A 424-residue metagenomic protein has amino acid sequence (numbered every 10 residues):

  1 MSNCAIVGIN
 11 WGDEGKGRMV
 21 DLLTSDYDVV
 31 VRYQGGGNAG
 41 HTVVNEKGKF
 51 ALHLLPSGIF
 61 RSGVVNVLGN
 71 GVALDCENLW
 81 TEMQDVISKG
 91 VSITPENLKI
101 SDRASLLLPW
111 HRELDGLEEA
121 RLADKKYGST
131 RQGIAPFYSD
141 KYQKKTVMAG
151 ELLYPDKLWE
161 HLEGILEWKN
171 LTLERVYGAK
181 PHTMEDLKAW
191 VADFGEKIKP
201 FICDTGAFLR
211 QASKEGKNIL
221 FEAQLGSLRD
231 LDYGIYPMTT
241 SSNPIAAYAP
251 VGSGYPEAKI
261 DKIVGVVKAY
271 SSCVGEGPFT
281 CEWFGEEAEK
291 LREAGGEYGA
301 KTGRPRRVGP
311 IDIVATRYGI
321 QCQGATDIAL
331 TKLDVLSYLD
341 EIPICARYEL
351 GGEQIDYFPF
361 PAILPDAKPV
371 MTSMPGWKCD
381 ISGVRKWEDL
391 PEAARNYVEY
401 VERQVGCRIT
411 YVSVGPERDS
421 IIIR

Functional and structural regions predicted by a protein language model:
M1-R424: Non-transmembrane, aqueous-exposed alpha-helical and coiled segments at domain scale
